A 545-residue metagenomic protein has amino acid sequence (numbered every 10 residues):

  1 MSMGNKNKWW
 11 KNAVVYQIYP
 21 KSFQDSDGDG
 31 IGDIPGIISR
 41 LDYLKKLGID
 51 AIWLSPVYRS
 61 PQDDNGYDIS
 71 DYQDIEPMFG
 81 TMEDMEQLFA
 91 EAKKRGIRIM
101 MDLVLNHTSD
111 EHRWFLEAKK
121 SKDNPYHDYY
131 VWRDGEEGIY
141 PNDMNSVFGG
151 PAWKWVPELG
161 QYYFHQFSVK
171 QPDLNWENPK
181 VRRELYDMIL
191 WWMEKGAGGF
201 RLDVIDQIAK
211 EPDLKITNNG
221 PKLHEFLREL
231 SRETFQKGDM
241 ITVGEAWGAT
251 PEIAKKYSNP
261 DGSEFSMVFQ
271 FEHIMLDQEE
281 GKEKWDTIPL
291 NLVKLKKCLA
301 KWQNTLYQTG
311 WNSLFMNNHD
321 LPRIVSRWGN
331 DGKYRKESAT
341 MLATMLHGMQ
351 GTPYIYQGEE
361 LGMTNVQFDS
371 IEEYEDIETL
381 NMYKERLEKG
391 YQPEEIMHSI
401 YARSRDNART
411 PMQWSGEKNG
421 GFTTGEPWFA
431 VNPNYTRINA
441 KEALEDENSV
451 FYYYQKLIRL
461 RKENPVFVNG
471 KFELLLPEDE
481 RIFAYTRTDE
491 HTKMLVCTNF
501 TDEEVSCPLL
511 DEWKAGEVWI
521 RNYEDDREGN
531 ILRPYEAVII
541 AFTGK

Functional and structural regions predicted by a protein language model:
S2-K545: Active-site and adjacent substrate-binding regions of carbohydrate-active enzymes
